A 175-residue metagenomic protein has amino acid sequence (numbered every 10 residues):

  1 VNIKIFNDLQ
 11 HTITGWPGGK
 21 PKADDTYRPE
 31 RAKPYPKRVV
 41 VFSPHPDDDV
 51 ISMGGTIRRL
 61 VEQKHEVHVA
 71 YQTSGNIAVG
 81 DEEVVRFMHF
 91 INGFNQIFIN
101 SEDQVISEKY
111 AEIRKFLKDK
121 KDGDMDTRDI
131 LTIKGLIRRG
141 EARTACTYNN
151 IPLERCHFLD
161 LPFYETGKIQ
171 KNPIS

Functional and structural regions predicted by a protein language model:
V1-P46, V50-S175: Active-site beta-strand->loop->alpha-helix modules in alpha/beta enzyme cores, enriched in Gly/His/Asp(Glu)
